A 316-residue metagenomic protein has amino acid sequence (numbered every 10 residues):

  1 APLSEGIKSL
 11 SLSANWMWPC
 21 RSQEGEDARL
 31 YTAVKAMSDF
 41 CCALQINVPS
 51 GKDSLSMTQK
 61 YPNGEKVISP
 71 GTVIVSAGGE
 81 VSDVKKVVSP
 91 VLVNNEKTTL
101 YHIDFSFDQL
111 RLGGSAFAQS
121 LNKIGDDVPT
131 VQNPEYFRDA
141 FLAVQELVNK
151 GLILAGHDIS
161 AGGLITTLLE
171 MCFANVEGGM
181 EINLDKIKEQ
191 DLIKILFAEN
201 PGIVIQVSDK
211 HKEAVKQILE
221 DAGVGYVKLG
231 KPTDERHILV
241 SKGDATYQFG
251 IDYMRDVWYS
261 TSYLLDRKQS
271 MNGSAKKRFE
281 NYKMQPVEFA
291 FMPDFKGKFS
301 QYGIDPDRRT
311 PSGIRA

Functional and structural regions predicted by a protein language model:
P2, R315-A316: Phosphate-binding active sites in nucleotide-utilizing proteins
S4-S13: Glycine-rich phosphate/pyrophosphate-binding loops and their adjacent beta-strand/loop elements at enzyme active sites
N15-E26: Catalytic palm subdomain of template-directed nucleic-acid polymerases, centered on the conserved carboxylate motif
G25-E26, L30-K35, N47, D53-F197 (+1 more regions): Intein/HINT protein-splicing elements and their conserved insertion hotspots or analogous self-processing inserts
N200-G202: Short, solvent-exposed beta-strand edge segments and adjacent coil->beta transition regions
V204-S208: Short hydrophobic/aromatic beta-strand micro-patches that form the beta-sheet surface supporting nucleotide- or nucleic
